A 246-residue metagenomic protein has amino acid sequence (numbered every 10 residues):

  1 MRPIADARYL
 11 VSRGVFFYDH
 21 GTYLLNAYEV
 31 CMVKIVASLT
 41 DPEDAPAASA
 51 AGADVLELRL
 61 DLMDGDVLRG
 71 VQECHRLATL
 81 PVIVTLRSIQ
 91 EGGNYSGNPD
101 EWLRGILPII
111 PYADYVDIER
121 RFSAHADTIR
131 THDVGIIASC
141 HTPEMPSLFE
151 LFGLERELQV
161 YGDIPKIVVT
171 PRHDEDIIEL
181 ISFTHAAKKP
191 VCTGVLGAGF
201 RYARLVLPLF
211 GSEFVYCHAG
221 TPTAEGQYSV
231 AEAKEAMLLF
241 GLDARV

Functional and structural regions predicted by a protein language model:
Y28-S96: Conserved N-terminal beta1-alpha1 strand-loop-helix module at the mouth
S38, V55-M63, A113-A124, I137-S147 (+2 more regions): Catalytic beta/alpha-barrel core
S38-A50, N98-I106, P146-R156: Short, acidic/polar
A47-A51, L68-T79, I109-P111, H125-D133 (+2 more regions): Acidic (Asp/Glu)-rich catalytic clusters
G52-V55, I110-Y115, R130-A138, Q159-I164 (+2 more regions): Glycine-enriched alpha-helix->loop->beta-strand junction motifs that scaffold or abut catalytic
L62-R76, R120-T131, S147-F149, R172-T184: Active-site-adjacent beta->alpha loops and helix N-cap segments on the catalytic face of soluble alpha/beta enzymes
V82-R120, H125: Glycine/small-residue-rich loop that forms an oxyanion/phosphate-binding "nest" at active or ligand-binding sites
E175, S182-V246: C-terminal alpha-helical cap/extension of soluble enzyme domains
